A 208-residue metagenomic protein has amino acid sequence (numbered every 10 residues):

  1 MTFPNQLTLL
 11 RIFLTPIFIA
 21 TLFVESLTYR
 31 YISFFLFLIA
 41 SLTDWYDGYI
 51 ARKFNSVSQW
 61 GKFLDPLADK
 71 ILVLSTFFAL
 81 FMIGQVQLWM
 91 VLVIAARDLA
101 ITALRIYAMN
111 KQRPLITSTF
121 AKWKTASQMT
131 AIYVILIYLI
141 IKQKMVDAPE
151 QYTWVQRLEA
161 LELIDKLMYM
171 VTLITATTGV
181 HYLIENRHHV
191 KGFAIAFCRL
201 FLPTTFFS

Functional and structural regions predicted by a protein language model:
M1-L7, S58-D65: Short, amphipathic, aromatic/basic-enriched membrane-interface segments that mark the entry/exit of transmembrane
M1-Q6, L14-T15, S33-S41, R113-S208: C-terminal membrane-associated helical module and adjoining short loops/tails
L10-I17, A68-F77, I101-T102, K124-L136: Core segments of transmembrane alpha-helices that mediate helix-helix packing or line hydrophobic substrate/ligand
R11, D44, D65, D98 (+2 more regions): Residue-level signature of catalytic and energy-coupling elements of molecular machines, predominantly ATP/GTP-dependent
L14-F63, V73-V93, E159-A176: Membrane-embedded alpha-helical segments that form the functional core of polytopic membrane enzymes, especially those
T21-E25, M82, Y107-A108, I137-Y138 (+1 more regions): Helix-loop junctions at the membrane-solvent interface of multi-pass transporters, primarily the C-terminal
R52-V57, A108-T119: A cytosolic-side transmembrane-helix exit/cap motif
I94-T102: Generic alpha-helical transmembrane segments
